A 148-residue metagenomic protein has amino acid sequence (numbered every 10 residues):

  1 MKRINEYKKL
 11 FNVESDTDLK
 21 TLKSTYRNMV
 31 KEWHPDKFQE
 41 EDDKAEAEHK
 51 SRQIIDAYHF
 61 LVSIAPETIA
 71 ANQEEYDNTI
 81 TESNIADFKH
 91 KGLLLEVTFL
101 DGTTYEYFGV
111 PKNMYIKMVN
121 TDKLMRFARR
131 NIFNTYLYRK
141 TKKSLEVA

Functional and structural regions predicted by a protein language model:
M1-K37: N-terminal J-domain/J-like co-chaperone modules of DnaJ/Hsp40 proteins
K2-N12, P66-A70, N84-F88: Short charge-dense sequence patches
L22, K50, I54, L124: Hydrophobic (often cysteine-bearing) scaffold residues that line and stabilize catalytic clefts of nucleotide/cofactor
K31, S63, H90: Residue-level marker of positions within ordered structural domains that often coincide with functionally constrained
E40-A45: Short, surface-exposed loop/turn segments at secondary-structure junctions
A47-S51, P111: Short, conserved glycine- and acidic-residue-centered signature motifs in active-site or ligand-binding loops
K50-A70: Short, structured interface segments
E75-A148: Accessory regions outside conserved functional cores
